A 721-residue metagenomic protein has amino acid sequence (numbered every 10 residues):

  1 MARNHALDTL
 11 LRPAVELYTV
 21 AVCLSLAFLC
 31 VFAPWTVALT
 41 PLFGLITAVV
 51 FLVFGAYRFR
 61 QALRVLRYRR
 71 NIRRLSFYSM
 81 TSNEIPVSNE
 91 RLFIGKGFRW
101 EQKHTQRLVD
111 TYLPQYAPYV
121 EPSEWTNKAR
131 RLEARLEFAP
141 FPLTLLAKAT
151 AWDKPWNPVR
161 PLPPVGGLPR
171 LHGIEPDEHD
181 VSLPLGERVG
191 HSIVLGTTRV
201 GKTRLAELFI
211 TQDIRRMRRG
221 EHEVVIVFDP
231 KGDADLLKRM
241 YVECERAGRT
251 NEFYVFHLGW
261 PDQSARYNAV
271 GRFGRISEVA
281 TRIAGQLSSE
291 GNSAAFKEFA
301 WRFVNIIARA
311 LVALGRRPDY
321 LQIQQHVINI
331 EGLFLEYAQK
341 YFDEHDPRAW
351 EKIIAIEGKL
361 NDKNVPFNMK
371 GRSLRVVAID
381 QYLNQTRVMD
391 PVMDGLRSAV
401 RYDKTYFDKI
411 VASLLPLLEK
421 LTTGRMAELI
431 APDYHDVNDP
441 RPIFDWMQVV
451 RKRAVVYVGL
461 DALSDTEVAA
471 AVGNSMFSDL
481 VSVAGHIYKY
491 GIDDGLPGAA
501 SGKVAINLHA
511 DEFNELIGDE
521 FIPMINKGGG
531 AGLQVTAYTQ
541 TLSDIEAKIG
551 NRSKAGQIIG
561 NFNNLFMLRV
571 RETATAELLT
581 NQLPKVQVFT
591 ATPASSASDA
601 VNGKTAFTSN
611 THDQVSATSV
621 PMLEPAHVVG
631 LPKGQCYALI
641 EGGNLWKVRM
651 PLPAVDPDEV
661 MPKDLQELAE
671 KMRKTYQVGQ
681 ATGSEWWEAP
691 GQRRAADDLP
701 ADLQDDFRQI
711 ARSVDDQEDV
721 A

Functional and structural regions predicted by a protein language model:
M1-I226, D233-N251, A313, L360 (+9 more regions): Accessory regions of macromolecular translocation/handling assemblies
V22-S25, G459, L508, F562: Short, flexible active-site loops
A33-W35, I330, E572: Short, solvent-exposed helix-helix connector turns and helix-capping sites enriched in acidic/polar residues
T47-V50, L208, A471, S475 (+3 more regions): A general alpha-helical scaffold signature found inside nucleotide-binding enzyme cores
G166, L171-D177, L183-V200, R204-L533 (+3 more regions): P-loop NTPase motor domains
M240-E245, V270, Y341-F342, M524-I525 (+3 more regions): Short secondary-structure boundary/capping segments
R266-Y267, V468-A470, E520, K548 (+3 more regions): Short conserved micro-motifs at the rims of enzyme active sites and ligand-binding pockets
I525-K527, A531-I640: Conserved ATP-driven motor cores of ASCE-family P-loop NTPases powering translocation/secretion/packaging/pilus
